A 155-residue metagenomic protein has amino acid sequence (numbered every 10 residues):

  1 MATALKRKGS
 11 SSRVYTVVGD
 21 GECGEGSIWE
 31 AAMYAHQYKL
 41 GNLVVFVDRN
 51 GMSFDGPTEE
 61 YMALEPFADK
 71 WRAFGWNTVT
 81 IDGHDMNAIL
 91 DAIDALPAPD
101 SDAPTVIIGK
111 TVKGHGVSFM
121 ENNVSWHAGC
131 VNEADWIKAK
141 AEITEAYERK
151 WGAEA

Functional and structural regions predicted by a protein language model:
M1-A155: Glycine-rich ThDP/TPP pyrophosphate-binding loop and its adjacent helix/strand module within ThDP-dependent enzymes
